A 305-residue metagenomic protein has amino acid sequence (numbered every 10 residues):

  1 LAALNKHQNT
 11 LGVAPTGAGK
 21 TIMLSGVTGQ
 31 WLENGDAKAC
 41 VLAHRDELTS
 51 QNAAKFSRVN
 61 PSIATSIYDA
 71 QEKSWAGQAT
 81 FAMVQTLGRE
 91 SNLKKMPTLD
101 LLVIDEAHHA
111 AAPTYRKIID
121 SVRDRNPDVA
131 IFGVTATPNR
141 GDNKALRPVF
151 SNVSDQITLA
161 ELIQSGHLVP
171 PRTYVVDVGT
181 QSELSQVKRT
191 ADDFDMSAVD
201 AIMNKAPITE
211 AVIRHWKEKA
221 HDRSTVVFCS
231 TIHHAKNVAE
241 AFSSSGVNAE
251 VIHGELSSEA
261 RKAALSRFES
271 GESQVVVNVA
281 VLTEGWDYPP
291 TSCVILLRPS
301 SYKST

Functional and structural regions predicted by a protein language model:
H7-G29, F228, I252: Walker A/P-loop
T21, K38-T49, A198-F242: Conserved strand-helix element at the start of the C-terminal RecA-like helicase core
S50, A64-A76, V226, K236-S243 (+1 more regions): Conserved helicase ATPase core of P-loop NTP-dependent helicases/translocases
N52, E90-N92, A107-I119, W286-P289: Conserved ATPase-coupling elements of RecA-like P-loop NTPase cores
A70-L101, A112, R116-K117: Conserved helix/coil segment N-terminal to the catalytic DExD/H
H108-Y174: Post-DEXD/H (motif II) to motif III coupling segment of the RecA-like Helicase ATP-binding lobe
V153-V226: Conserved interdomain linker/interface between the two RecA-like ATPase lobes of SF2 helicase motors
S273-Q274, N278-T305: Conserved RecA-like helicase motor core of SF1/SF2 enzymes
